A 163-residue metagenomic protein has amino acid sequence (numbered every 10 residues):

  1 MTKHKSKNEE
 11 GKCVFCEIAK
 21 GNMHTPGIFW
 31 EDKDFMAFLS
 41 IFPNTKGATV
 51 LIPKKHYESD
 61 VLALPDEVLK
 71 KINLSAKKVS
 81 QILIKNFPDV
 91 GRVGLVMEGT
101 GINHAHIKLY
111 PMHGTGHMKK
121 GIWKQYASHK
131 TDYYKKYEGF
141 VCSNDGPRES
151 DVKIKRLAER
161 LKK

Functional and structural regions predicted by a protein language model:
M1-K163: HIT superfamily nucleotide-processing domains
